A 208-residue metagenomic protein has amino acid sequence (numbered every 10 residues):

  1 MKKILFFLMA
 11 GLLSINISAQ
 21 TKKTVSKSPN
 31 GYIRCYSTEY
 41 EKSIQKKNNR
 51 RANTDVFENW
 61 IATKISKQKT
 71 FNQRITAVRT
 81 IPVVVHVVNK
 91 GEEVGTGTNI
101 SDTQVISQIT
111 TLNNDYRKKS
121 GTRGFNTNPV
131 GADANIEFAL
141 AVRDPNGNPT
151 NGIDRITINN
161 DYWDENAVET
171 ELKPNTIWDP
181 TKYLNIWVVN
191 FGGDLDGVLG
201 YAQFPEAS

Functional and structural regions predicted by a protein language model:
M1-V25, L112: Bacterial Sec-dependent N-terminal signal peptides
F6-A10, T76-V78, G131-D133, D179-T181: A generic structural signal for short, non-catalytic loop/turn and secondary-structure boundary residues
F6-F7, T54, N159: General helical structural elements
L8-A10, N72, T127, N175: Residues embedded in well-ordered secondary-structure elements
M9, N16, P29, G95 (+2 more regions): Intrinsically disordered, low-complexity segments enriched in small/polar residues
Q20-T111, Y116: Primarily auto-inhibitory N-terminal propeptides
I106-S208: Metzincin-family zinc-dependent endopeptidase catalytic domain
